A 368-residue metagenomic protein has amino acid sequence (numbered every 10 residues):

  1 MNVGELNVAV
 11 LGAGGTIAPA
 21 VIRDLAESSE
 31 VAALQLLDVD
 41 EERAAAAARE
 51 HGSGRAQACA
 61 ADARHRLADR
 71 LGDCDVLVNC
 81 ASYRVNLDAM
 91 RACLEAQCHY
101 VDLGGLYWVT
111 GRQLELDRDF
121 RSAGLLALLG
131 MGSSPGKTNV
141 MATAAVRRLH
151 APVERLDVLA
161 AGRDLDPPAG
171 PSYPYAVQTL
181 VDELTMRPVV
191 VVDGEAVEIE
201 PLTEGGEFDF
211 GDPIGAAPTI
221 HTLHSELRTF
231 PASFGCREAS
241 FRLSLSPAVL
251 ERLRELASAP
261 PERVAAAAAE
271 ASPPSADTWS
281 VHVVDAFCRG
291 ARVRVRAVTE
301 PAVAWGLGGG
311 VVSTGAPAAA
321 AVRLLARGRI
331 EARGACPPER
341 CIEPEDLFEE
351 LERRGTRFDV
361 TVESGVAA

Functional and structural regions predicted by a protein language model:
V10-D24: N-terminal Rossmann NAD(P)H-binding glycine-rich loop of SDR-like oxidoreductase domains
G14, V39-D40: Residues in the short beta-alpha loop(s) of Rossmann-like NAD(P)-binding domains
E30-V39: Conserved glycine-rich Rossmann-like NAD(P)H-binding loop of the short-chain dehydrogenase/reductase
D40-R43, Y107: Helix N-cap at the beta1-alpha1 junction of Rossmann-like dinucleotide-binding domains, i.e., the first residues
A60-D73: Conserved Rossmann-fold cofactor-binding substructure of NAD(P)-dependent oxidoreductases
D75-C80, Y100-V101: N-terminal Rossmann-like NAD(P) cofactor-binding module of classical short-chain dehydrogenase/reductase
G104-L126: Rossmann-fold NAD(P)-binding glycine/threonine-rich loop
R148-A368: C-terminal catalytic/substrate-binding lobe primarily of soluble NAD(P)-dependent oxidoreductases
